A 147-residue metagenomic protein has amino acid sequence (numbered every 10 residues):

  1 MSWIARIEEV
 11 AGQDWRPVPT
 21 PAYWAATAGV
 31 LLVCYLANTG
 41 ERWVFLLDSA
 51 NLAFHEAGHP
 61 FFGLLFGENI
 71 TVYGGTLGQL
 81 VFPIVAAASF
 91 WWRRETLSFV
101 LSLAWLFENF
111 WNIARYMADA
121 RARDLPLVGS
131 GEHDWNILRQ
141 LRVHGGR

Functional and structural regions predicted by a protein language model:
S2-G40, G67-R147: Metalloprotease/metallohydrolase-associated module, dominated by Zn2+-dependent proteases
T39-A53: Interfacial/capping segments of alpha-helical transmembrane domains
N51-L64, G75: Active-site recognition of the HExxH zinc-binding catalytic motif
